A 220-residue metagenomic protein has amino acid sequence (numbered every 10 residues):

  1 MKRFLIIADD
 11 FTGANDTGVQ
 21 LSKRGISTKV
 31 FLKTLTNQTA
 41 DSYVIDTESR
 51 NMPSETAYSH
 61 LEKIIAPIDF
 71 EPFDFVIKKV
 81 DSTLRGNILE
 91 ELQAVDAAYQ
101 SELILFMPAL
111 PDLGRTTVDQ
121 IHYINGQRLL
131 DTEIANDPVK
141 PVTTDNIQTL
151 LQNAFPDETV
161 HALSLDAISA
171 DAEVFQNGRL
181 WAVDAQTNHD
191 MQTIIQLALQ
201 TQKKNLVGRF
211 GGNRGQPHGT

Functional and structural regions predicted by a protein language model:
M1-R3, F31-K33, A57, I68-P72 (+1 more regions): Cap/lid and interdomain-hinge subdomains that line or gate substrate/regulatory clefts in soluble alpha/beta enzymes
K2-Q38, M107-D112: N-terminal basic/disordered segments at the start of proteins
I7, V44-T47, K78-K79, L105-L110 (+2 more regions): Short beta-strand segments
A14-T17, N87-I88, P217: Short glycine/serine/threonine-rich phosphate/pyrophosphate-binding segments that cradle anionic phosphate groups
Q20-K23, Q93-A94, Y123, Q196-Q202: Short, solvent-exposed amphipathic alpha-helical segments in soluble enzyme and RNA/protein-processing domains
T39-E48, Q127-I134: Gly-rich Lys/Arg/Thr-decorated short loops/hinges at beta-loop-alpha junctions or inter-strand turns that position
V44-L61: Short, structured active-site "lid" loops
K204-T220: Acidic, glycine-rich loop-and-beta core segments that form the ion-binding/anion-interacting portion of active sites
